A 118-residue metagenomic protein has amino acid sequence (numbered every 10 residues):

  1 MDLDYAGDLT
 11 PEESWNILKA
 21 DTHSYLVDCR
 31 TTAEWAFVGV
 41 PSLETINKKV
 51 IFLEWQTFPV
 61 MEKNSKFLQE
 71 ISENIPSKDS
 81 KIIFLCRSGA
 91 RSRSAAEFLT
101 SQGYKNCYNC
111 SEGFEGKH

Functional and structural regions predicted by a protein language model:
M1-Y25, T32-K81, A90-H118: Rhodanese-like catalytic fold shared by cysteine-dependent sulfurtransferases and DSP/PTP-type phosphatases
F84-L85: Short, surface-exposed ligand- or partner-binding patches at beta-edge/loop junctions that are enriched in aromatics
